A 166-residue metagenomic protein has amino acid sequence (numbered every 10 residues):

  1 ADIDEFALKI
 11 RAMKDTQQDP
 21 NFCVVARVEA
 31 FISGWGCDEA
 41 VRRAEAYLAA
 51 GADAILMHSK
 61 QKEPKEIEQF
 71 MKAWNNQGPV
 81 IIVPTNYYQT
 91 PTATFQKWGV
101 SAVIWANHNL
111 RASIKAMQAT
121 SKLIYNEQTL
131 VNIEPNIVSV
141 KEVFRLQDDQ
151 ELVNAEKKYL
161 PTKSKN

Functional and structural regions predicted by a protein language model:
A1-V103, K115-Q118, K122, Q150-N166: Alpha/beta enzyme core
A106: A short mid-domain helix/strand-loop element embedded in enzyme catalytic domains that forms or borders the active-site
N109-S113, Q118-I133: Non-DNA-binding regulatory cores of transcription-related proteins, predominantly C-terminal effector-binding
L130-Q150: Internal, active-site/partner-interface "lid" segment
